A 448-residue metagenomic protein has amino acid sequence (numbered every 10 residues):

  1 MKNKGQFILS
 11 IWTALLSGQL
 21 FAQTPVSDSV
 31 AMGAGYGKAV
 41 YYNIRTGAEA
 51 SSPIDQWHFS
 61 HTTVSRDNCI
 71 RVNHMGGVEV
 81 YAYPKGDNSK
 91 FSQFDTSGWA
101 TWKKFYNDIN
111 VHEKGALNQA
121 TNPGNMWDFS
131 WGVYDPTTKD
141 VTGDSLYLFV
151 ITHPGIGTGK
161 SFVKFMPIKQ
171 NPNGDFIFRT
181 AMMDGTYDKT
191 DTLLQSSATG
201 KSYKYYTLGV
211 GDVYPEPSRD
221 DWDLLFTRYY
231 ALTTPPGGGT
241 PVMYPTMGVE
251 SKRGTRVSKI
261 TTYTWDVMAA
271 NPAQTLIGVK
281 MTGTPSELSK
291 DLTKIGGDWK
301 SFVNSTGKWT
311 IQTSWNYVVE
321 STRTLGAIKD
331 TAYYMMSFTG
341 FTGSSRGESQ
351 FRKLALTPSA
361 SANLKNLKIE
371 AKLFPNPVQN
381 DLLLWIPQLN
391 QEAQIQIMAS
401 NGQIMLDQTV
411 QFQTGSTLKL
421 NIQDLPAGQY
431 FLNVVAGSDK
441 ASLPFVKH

Functional and structural regions predicted by a protein language model:
M1-S29, S361, N376-Q379, W385 (+3 more regions): Bacterial Sec-dependent N-terminal signal peptides
Q23-P358: Surface-exposed, beta-sheet-biased, low-hydrophobicity segments with strongly acidic/polar composition
T142, T158, T310-Q312, K329 (+4 more regions): Surface-exposed coil/turn segments at beta-strand junctions on protein surfaces, enriched
Y187-T190, Q403-T409, K440: Surface-exposed loop/edge segments in extracytoplasmic proteins
L354-F374, Q403: Residue-level detector of functionally pivotal "anchor" positions at catalytic/ligand-binding pockets or at interdomain
P387-A393: Short proline/glycine-enriched turn/loop motifs at strand-loop junctions of beta-rich domains
I397-M405, Y430: Short, glycine-anchored, charge-dense loop/turn motifs used at functional sites
T409-G437: Short, surface-exposed loop/turn motifs with a glycine/proline- and acidic-biased composition
